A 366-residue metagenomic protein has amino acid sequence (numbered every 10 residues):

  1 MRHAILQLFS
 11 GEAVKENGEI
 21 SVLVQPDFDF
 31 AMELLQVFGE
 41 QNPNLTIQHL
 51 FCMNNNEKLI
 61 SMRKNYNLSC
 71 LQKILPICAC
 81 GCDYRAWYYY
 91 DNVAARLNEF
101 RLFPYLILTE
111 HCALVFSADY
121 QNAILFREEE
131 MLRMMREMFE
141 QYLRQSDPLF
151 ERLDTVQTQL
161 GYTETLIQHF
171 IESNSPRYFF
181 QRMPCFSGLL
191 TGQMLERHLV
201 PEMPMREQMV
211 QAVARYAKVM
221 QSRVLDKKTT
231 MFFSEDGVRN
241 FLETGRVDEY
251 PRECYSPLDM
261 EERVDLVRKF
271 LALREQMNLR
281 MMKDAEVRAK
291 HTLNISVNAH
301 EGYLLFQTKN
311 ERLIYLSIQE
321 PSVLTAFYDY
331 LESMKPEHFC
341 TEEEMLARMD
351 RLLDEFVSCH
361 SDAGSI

Functional and structural regions predicted by a protein language model:
M1-C340: Hydrophobic protein-protein interaction segments
S322, F327-I366: Charge-biased C-terminal accessory regions appended to nucleic-acid-, cytoskeletal NTPase
